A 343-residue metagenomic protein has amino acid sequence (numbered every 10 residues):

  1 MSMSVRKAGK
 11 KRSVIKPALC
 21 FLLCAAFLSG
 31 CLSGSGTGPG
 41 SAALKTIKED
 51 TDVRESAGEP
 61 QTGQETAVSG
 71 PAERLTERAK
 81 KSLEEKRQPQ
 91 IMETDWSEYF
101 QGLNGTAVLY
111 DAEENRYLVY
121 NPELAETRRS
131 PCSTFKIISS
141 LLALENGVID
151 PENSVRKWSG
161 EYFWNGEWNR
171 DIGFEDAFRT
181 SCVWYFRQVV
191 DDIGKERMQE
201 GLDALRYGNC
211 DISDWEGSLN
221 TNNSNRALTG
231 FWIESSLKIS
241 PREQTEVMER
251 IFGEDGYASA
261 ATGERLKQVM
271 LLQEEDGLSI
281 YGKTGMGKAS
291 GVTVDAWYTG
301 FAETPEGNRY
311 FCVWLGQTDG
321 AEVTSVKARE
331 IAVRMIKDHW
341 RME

Functional and structural regions predicted by a protein language model:
V5-L19: Bacterial N-terminal signal peptides that target proteins for export
I15-S35: Sec-dependent N-terminal signal peptides of Gram-positive bacterial secreted proteins and lipoproteins
G30-E55, E65, G70-W96, R128 (+2 more regions): Structured C-terminal helix/loop/strand segments within mature extracytoplasmic catalytic/sensor domains
L75-S130, G147: Short pre-catalytic segments that frame enzyme active sites
S82-L83, P122-S130, E161-D176, W184-D192 (+3 more regions): Second-shell loop/turn segments in exported
R128-N153, A177, Q244, F311: Active-site SXXK
L144-E161, A258-G263: Short, well-structured active-site flanking segments
G166-E167, G173-F174, V189-M248: Mid-domain, small-residue-enriched loop/turn segments at the edges of structured enzyme/sensor domains
